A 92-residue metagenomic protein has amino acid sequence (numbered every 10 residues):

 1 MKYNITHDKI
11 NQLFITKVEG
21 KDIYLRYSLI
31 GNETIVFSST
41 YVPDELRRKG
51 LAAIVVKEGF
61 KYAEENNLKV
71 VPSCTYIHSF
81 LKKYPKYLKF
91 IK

Functional and structural regions predicted by a protein language model:
M1-T34: N-terminal first-folded block
K21, V42, Y76-I77: A generic "binding-loop/recognition-motif" signal
T40-R47: A short, internal acetyl-CoA/4′-phosphopantetheine-binding micro-motif in the GNAT/acyltransferase core
R48-G59: Conserved acetyl-CoA-binding loop-helix of GNAT-fold acetyltransferases
G59-K92: C-terminal structural segments of small proteins and small subunits
